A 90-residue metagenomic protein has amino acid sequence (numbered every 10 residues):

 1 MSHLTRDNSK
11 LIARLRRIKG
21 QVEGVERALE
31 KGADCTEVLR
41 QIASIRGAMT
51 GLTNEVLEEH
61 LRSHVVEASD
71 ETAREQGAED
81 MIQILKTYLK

Functional and structural regions predicted by a protein language model:
M1-K90: Solvent-exposed interaction patches of small proteins and small membrane subunits
